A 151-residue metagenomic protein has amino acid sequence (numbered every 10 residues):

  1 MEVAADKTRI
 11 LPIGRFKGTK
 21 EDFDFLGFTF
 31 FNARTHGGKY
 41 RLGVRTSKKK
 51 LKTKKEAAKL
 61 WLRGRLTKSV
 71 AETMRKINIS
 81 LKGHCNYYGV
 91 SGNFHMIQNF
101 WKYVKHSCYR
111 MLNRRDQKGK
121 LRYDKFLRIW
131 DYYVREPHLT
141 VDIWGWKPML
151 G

Functional and structural regions predicted by a protein language model:
M1-G151: Non-catalytic terminal/accessory segments
